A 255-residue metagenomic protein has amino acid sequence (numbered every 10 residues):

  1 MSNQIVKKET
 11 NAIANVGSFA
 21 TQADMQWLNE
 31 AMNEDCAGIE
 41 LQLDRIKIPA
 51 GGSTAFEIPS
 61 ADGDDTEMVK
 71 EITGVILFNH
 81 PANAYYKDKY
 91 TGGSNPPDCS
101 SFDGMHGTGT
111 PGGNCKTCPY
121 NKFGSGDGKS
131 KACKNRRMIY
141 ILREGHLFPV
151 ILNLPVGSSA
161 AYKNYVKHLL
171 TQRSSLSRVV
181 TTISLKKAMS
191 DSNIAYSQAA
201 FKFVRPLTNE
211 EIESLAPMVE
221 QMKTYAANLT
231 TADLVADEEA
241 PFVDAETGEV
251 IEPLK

Functional and structural regions predicted by a protein language model:
M1-H146, D191, L254-K255: OB-fold ssDNA-binding interfaces and closely related basic DNA-contact patches used across DNA replication/repair
S2-E9, C118, V166-R178, T182-I183 (+1 more regions): A broad, low-amplitude sensor of folded, mature protein cores
V6, V16, V69, V75 (+9 more regions): Extended aliphatic helical segments
W27, S158-Y165, E210, S214-P217 (+1 more regions): Exposed alpha-helical structural elements
M32, C36, V166-R173, V219 (+2 more regions): Generic secondary-structure transition motif, activating predominantly at the C-termini of alpha-helices
M32, P81, V156-S158, R173 (+3 more regions): Generic low-complexity, intrinsically disordered sequence content enriched in small uncharged/hydrophobic residues
Y86, D103, I194-K255: Long, highly charged low-complexity segments enriched in Glu/Asp and Lys/Arg with interspersed Ser/Thr
K131-P206: Extended serine/threonine-enriched, polar tracts that run as long, contiguous segments within proteins
